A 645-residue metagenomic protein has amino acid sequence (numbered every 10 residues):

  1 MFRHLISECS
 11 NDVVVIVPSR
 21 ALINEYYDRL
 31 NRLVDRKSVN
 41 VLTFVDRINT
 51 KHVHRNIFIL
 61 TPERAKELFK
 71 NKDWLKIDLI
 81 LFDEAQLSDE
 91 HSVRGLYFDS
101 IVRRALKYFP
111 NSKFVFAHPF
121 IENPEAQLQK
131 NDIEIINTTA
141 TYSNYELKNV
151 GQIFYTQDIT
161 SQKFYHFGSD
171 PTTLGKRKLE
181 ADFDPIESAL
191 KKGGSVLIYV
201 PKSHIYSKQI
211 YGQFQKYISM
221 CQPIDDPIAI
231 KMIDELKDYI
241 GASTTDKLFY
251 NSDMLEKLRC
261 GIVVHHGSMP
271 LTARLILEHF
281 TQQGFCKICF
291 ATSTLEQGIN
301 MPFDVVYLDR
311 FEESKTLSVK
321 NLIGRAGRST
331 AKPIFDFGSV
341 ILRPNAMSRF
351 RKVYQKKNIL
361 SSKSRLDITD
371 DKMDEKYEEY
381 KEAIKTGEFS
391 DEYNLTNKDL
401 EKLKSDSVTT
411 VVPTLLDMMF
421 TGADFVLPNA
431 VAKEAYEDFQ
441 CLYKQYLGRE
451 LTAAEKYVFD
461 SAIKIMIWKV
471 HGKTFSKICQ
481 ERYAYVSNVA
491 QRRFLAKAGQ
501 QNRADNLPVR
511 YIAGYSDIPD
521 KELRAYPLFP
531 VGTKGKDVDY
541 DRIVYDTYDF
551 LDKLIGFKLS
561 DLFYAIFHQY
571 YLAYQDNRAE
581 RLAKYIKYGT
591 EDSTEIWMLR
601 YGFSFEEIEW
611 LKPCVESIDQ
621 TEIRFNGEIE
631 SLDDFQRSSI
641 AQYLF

Functional and structural regions predicted by a protein language model:
M1-I57, E67-F69, F183-I288, F303 (+4 more regions): Conserved C-terminal RecA-like helicase domain
V15-I16, F58-T61, L81, S112-P119 (+1 more regions): Structural recognition of the conserved hydrophobic beta-strand(s) that form the central parallel beta-sheet of P-loop
N49-T50, N111-Q222: Conserved interdomain linker/interface between the two RecA-like ATPase lobes of SF2 helicase motors
F58, P62-K66, K70-K113: SF2 helicase catalytic motif II
L75-L81, I288-F311, G338-I341: A short beta-strand element within the Helicase C-terminal
L106-F116, F120-E122, K315-L360: Conserved segment of the helicase C-terminal RecA-like domain
N345-K404: Long, hydrophobic alpha-helical segments
A383-F645: C-terminal accessory/interaction regions of large nucleic acid-associated machines
